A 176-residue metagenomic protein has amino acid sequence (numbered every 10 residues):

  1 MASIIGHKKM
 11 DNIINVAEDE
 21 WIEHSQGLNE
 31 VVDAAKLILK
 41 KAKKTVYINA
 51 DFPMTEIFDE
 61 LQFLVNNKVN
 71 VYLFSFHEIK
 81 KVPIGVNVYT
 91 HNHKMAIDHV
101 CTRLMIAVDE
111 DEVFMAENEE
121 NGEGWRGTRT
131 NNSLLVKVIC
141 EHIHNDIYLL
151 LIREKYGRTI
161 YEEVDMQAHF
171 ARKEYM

Functional and structural regions predicted by a protein language model:
M1-A2, E18-Q26, V71, D98-M105: Phosphate-binding glycine-rich loops and adjacent basic patches that engage nucleotide phosphates, nucleic-acid
S3-F63: PLD-like (HKD) phosphodiesterase/transphosphatidyltransferase domain
E60-M176: C-terminal regulatory/effector modules of DNA-binding transcriptional regulators
